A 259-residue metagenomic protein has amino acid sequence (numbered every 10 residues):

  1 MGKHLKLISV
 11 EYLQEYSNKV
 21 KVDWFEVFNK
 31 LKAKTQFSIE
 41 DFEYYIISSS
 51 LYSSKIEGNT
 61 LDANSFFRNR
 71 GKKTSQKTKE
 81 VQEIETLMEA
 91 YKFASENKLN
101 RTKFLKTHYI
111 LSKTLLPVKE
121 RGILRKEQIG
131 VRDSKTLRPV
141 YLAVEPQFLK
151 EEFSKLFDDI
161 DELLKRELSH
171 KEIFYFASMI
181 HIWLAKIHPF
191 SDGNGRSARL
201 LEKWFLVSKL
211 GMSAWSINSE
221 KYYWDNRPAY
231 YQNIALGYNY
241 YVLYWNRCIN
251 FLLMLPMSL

Functional and structural regions predicted by a protein language model:
M1-L259: FIC/Doc superfamily catalytic core
